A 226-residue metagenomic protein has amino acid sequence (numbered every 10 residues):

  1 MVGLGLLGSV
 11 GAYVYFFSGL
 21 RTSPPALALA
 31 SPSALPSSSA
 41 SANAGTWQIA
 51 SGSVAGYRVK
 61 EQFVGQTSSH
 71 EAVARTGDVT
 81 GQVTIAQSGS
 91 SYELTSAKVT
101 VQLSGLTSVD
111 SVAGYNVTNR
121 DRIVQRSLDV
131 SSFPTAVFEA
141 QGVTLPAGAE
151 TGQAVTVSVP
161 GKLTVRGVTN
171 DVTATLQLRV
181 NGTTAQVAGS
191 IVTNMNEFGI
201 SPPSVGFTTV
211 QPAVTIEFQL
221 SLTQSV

Functional and structural regions predicted by a protein language model:
M1-V226: Low-complexity, acidic/polar, glycine-enriched regions of mature
